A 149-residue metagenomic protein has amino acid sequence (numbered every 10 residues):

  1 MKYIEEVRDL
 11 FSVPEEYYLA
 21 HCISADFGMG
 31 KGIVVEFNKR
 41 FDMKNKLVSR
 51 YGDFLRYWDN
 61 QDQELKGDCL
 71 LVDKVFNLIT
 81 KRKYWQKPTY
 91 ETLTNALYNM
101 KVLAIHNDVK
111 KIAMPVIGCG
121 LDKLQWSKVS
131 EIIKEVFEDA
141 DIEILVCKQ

Functional and structural regions predicted by a protein language model:
M1-Q149: Macrodomain-like recognition of ADP-ribose-binding/processing modules
